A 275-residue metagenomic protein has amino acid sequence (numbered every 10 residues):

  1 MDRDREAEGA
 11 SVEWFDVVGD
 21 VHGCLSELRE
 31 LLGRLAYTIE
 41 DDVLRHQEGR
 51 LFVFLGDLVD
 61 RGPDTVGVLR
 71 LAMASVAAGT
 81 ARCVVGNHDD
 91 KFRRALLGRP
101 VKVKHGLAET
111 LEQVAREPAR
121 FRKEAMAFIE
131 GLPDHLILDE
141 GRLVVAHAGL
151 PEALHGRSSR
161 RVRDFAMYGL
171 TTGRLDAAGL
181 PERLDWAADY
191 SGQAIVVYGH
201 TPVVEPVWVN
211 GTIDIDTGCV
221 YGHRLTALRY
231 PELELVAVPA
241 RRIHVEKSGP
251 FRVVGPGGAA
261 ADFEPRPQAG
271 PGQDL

Functional and structural regions predicted by a protein language model:
M1-L69: N-terminal active-site segment of His-dependent metallophosphoesterases
M1-S11, L44-R45, A72-V76, L136-E140 (+2 more regions): A short acidic-Thr-Gly-centered motif at the start of a beta-strand
G9-A10, D164, Y168-L275: Acidic, His/Gly-rich catalytic cores of divalent-metal-dependent hydrolytic chemistry
W14-H22, L143-G149, I213-I215: Active-site-proximal beta-strand elements of phosphoester/diester hydrolases
V17, F52-F54, C83-V84, V144 (+2 more regions): Residue-level marker for buried hydrophobic side chains located in beta-strands that build the well-ordered beta-sheet
D20, D57, A72, G86-N87 (+6 more regions): Divalent metal-coordination and catalytic microenvironments
H22-S26, D60-P63, D89-R93, E152-A153 (+2 more regions): Active-site environment of divalent metal-dependent phosphoester hydrolases
H46-G49, R61-V145, E152, R163-A178: Active-site neighborhood of divalent metal-dependent phosphoester bond hydrolases
